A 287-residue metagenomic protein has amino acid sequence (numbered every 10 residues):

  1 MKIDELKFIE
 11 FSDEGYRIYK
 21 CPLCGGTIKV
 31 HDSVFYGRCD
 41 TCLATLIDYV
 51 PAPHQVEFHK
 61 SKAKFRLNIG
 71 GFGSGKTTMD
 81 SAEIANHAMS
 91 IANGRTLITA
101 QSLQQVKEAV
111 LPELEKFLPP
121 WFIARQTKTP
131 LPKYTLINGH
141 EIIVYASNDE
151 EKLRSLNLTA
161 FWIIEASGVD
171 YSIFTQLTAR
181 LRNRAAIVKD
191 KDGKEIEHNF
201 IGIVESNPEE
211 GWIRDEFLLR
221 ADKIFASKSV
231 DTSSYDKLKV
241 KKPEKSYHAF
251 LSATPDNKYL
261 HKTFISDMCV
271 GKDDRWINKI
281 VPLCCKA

Functional and structural regions predicted by a protein language model:
M1-A287: Phosphate/NTP-binding elements of NTP-utilizing enzymes
